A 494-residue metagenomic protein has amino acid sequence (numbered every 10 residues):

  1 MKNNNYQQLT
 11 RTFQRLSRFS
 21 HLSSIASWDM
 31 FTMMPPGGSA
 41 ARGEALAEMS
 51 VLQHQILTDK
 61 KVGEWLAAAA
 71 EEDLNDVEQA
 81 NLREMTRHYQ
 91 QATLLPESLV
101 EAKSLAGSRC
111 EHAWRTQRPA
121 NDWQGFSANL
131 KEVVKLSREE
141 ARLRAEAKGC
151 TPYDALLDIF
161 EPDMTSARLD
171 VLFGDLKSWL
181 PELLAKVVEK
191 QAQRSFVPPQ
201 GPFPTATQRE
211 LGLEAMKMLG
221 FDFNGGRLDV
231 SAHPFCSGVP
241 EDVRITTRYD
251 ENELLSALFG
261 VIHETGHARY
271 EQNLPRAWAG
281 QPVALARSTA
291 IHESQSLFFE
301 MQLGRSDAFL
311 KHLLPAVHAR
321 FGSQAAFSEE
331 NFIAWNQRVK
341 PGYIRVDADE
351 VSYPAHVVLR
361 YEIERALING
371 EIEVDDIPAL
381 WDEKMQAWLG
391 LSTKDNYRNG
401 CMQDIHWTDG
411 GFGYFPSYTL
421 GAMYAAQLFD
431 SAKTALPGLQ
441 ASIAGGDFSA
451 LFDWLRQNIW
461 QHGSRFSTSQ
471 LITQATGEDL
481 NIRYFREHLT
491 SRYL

Functional and structural regions predicted by a protein language model:
M1-P162, T490-L494: A well-structured
K2, H21-S27, G37, A41 (+3 more regions): C-terminal, non-catalytic "cap/extension" segments appended to globular domains
L9, A145, H263, S296 (+3 more regions): Divalent metal-coordination and catalytic microenvironments
L9, S256-R276, E293-L297: Active-site recognition of the HExxH zinc-binding catalytic motif
A41, A102, N129-E132, L172 (+12 more regions): Secondary-structure capping and boundary motifs in well-ordered enzyme cores
K103-L254: Contiguous, non-catalytic segments that form substrate-binding/exosite surfaces or channel walls
F173, K177-L180, T205-R209, A215-D229 (+1 more regions): All-alpha helical catalytic cores of prenyl diphosphate-utilizing isoprenoid enzymes
L285-A326: Post-HExxH zinc-binding segment in Zn-dependent metallohydrolases
